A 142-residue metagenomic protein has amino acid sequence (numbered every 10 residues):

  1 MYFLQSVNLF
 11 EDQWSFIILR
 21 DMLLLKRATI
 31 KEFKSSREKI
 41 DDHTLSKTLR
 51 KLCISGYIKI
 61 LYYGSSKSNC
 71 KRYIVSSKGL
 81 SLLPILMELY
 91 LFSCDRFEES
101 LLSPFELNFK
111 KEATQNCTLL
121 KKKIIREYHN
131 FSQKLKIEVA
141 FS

Functional and structural regions predicted by a protein language model:
Y2-T44: N-terminal helix-turn-helix DNA-binding core of bacterial DNA-binding proteins
L24, R50-I54, P84, L91: Generic structural signal for well-ordered, non-membrane alpha-helices
K31, R50, K71: Residues within the helices of the helix-turn-helix
F33, Y63-G64: Short loop/turn and capping residues at structural boundaries
S36-I60: Canonical helix-turn-helix DNA-binding module
G64-L89: Basic, amphipathic "hinge/linker" alpha-helix immediately C-terminal to the N-terminal HTH DNA-binding motif
P84-S142: C-terminal regulatory/oligomerization modules of transcriptional regulators
